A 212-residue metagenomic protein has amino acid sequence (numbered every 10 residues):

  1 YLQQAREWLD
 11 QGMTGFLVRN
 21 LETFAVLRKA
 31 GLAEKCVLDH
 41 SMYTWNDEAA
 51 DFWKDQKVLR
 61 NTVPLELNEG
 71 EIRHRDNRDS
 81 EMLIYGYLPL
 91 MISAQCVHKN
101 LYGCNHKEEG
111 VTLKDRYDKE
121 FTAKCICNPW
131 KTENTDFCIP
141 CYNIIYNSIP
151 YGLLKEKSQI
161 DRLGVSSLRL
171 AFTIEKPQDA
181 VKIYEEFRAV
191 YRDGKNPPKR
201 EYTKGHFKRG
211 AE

Functional and structural regions predicted by a protein language model:
Y1-E212: Active-site pocket-lining/capping segments in soluble small-molecule metabolic enzymes
